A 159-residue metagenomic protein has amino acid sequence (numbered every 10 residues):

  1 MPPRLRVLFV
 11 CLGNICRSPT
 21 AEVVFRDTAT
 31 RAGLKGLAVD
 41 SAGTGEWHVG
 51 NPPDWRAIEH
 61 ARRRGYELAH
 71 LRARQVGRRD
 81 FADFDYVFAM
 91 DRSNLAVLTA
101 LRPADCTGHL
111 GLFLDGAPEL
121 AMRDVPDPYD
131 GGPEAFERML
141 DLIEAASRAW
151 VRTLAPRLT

Functional and structural regions predicted by a protein language model:
M1-D83, R152-T159: Conserved active-site segments centered on acidic
F9, F88-A89: Hydrophobic beta-strand core positions in alpha/beta domains
S18, D91-R92: Helix N-cap/beta->alpha junction signal
Y86, R92-T159: Phosphate-binding/catalytic loops
